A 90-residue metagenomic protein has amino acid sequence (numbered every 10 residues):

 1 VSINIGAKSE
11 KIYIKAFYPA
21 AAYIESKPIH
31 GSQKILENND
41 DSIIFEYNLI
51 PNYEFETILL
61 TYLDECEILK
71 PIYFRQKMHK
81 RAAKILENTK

Functional and structural regions predicted by a protein language model:
V1-K90: Polybasic (Lys/Arg-rich)
